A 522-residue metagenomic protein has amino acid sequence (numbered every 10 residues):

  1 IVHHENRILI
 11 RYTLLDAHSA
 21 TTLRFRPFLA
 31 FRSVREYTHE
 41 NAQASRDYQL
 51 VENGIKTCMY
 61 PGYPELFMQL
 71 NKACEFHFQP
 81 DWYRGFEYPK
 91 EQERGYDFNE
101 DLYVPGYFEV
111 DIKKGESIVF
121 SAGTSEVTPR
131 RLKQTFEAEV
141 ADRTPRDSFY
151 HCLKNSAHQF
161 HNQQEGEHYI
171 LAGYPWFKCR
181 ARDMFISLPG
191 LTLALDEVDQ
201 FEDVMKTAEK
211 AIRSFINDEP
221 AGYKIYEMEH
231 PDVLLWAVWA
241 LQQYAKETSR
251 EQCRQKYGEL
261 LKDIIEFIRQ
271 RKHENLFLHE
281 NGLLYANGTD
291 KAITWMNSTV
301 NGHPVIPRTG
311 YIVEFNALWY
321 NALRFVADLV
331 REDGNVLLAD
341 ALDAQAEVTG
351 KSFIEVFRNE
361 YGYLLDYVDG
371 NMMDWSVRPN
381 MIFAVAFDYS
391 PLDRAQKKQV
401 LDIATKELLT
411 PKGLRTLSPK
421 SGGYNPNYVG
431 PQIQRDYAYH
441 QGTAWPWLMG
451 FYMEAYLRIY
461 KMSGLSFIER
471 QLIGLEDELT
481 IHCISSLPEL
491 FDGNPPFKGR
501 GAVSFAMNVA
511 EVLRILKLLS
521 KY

Functional and structural regions predicted by a protein language model:
I1-Y522: Acidic, mature catalytic/reactive cores of soluble proteins
